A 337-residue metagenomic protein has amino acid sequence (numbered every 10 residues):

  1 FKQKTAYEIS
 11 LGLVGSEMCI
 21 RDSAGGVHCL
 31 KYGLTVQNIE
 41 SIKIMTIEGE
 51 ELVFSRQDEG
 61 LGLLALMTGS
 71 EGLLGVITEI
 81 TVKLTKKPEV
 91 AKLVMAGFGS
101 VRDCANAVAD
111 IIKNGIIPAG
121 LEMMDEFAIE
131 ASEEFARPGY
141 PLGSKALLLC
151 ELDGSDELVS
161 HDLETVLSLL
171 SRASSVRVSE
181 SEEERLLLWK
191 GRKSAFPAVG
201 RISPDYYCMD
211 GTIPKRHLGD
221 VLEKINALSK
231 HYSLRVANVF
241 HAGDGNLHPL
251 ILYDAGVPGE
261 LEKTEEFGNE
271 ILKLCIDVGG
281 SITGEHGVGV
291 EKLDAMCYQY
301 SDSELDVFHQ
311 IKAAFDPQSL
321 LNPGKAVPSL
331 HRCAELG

Functional and structural regions predicted by a protein language model:
F1-G15: Positively charged, low-complexity/disordered segments
S10, S16-M124, G337: FAD-binding subdomain of flavoenzyme oxidoreductases
E40-Q57, G219, A255-E266, M296-Q299 (+1 more regions): A short, flexible low-complexity segment enriched in Lys/Arg and Gly/Pro that occurs in N-terminal basic tails
E48-T68, K230, E265-G279, H309: Short, hydrophobic/aliphatic alpha-helical segments
E50, L293-G337: Activity-critical C-terminal alpha-helical subdomain
L52, P118-G120, S175-V178, I282-T283 (+1 more regions): Acidic/polar loop patches that form or flank catalytic/metal-binding clefts of enzymes that bind anionic ligands
V82, K86, K92-F267, L274 (+1 more regions): C-terminal substrate-recognition/cap domain of FAD-linked oxidoreductases
I276-V288, A313, P317-L321: Alpha-helix capping/hinge segments and adjacent helical runs
